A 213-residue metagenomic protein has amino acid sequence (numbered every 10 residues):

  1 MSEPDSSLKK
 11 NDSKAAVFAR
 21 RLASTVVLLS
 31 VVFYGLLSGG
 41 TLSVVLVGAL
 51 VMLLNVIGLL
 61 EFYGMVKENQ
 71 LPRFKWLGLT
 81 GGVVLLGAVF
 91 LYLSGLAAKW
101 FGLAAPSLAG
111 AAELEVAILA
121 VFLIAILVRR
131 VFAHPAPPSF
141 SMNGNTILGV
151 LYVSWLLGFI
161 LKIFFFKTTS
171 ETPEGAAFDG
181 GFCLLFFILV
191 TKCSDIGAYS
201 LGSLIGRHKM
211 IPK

Functional and structural regions predicted by a protein language model:
S2-K213: Membrane-embedded alpha-helical bundles of polytopic integral membrane proteins
